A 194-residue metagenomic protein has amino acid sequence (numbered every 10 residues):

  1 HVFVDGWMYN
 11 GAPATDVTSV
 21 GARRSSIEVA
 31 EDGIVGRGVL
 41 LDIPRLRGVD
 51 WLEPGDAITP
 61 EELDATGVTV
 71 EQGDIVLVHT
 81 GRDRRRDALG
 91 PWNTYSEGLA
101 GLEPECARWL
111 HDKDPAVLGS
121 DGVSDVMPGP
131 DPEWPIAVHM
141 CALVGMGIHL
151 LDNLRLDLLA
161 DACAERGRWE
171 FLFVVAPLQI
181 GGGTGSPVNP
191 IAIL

Functional and structural regions predicted by a protein language model:
H1-L194: Active-/binding-site microenvironments in catalytic and ligand-binding cores
